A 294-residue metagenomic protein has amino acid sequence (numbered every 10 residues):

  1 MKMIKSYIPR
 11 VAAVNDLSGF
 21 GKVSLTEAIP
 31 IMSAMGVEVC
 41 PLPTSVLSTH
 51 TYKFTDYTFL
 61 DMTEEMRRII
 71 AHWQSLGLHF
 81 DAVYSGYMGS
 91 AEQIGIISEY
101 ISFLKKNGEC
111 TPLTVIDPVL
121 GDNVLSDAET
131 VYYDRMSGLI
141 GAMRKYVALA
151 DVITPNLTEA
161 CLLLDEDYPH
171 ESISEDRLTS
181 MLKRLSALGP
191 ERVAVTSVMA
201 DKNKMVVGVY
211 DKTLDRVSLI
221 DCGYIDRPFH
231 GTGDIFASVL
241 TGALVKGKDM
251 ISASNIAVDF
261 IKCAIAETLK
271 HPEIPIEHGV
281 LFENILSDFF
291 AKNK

Functional and structural regions predicted by a protein language model:
K2-I116, L120-T130, F282-S287, K292: Conserved N-terminal subdomain of the carbohydrate kinase-like
G19, V217-G231: Short pre-catalytic strand/loop immediately N-terminal to key active-site residues, enriched for Gly-Thr
V37, P190, K248: Short phosphate-binding/catalytic loops that engage adenosine nucleotides
T130-V217, I225: Conserved phosphate/ATP/ADP-binding segment of small-molecule kinases
L162, R227-M250: Short, small-residue alpha-helix embedded
R216-S218, A243-A257: Phosphate-handling active-site elements
I251-K294: Charged C-terminal helix
